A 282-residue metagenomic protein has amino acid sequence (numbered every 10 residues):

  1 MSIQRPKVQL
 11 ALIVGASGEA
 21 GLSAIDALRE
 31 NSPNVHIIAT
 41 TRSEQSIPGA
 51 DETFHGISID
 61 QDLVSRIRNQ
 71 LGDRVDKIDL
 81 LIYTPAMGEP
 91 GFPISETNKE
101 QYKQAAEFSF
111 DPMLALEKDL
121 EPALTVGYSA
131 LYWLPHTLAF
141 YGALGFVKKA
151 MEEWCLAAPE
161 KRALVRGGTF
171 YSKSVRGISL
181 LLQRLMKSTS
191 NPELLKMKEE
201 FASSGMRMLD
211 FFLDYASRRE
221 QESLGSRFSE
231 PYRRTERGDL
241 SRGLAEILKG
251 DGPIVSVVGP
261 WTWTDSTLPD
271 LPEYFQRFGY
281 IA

Functional and structural regions predicted by a protein language model:
L10-I13, L81-I82: Conserved hydrophobic beta-strands of the Rossmann-like cofactor-binding core in SDR/related NAD(P)H-dependent
L12-N31: N-terminal Rossmann NAD(P)H-binding glycine-rich loop of SDR-like oxidoreductase domains
A39-I67: Rossmann-fold cofactor-recognition segment
I57, D62, A86-K103: Conserved mid-core segment of classical short-chain dehydrogenase/reductases
L80-G91, S129-A130: Conserved NAD(P)H cofactor-binding loop of Rossmann-fold oxidoreductase domains
I94-K118: Catalytic Tyr-X3-Lys loop
Q104-A106, A123-E199: Catalytic loop of short-chain dehydrogenase/reductase
R162-V165, Q183-E273: C-terminal helical subdomain
